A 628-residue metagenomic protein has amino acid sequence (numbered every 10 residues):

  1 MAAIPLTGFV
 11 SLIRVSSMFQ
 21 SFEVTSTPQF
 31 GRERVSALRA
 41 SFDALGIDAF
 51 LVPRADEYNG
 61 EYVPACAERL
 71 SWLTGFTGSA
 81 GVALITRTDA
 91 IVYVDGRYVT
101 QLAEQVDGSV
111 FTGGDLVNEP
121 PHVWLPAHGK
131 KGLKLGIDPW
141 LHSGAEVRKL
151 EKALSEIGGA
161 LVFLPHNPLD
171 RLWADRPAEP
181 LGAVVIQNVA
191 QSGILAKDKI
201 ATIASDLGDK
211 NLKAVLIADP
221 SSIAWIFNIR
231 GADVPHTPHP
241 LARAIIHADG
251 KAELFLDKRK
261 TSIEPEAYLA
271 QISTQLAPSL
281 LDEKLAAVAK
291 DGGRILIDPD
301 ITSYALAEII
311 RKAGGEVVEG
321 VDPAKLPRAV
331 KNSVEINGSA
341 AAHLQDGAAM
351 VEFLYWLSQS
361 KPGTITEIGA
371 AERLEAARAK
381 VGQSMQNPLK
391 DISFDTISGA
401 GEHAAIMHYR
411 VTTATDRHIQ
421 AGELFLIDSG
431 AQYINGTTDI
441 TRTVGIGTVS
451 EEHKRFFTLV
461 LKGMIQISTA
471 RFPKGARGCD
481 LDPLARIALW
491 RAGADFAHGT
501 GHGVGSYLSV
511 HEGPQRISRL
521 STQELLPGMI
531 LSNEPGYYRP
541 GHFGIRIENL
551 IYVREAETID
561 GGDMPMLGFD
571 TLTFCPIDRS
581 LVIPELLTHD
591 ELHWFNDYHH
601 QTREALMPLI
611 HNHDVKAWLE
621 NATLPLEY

Functional and structural regions predicted by a protein language model:
P5, F9-Y628: Active-site neighborhoods and metal-handling regions in enzymes and metal-associated proteins
